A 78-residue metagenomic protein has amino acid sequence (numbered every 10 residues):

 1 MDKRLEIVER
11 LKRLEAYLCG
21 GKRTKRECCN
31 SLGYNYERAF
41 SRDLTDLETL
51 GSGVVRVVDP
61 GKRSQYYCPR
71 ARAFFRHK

Functional and structural regions predicted by a protein language model:
M1-K78: Short, basic/aromatic recognition patches that contact phosphate-bearing ligands
